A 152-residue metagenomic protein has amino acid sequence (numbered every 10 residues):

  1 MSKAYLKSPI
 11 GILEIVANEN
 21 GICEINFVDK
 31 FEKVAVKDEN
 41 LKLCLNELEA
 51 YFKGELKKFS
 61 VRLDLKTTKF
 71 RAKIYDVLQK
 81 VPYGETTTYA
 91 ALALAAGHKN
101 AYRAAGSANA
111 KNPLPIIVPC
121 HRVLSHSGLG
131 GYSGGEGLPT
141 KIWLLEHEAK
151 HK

Functional and structural regions predicted by a protein language model:
M1-N100, H147-K152: Basic nucleic-acid-binding alpha-helical/helix-turn surface characteristic of O6-alkylguanine DNA
V61-L63, A105, L129-Y132: Short clusters of hydrophobic/aromatic residues that line enzyme substrate/ligand-binding pockets
N100-P115: Regulatory, non-catalytic segments
I116-V123: Short Lys/Arg-enriched helix C-cap and helix-to-coil transition segments that create basic nucleic-acid-contact patches
S127-K152: …primarily DNA-binding HTH/wHTH and HhH modules…
